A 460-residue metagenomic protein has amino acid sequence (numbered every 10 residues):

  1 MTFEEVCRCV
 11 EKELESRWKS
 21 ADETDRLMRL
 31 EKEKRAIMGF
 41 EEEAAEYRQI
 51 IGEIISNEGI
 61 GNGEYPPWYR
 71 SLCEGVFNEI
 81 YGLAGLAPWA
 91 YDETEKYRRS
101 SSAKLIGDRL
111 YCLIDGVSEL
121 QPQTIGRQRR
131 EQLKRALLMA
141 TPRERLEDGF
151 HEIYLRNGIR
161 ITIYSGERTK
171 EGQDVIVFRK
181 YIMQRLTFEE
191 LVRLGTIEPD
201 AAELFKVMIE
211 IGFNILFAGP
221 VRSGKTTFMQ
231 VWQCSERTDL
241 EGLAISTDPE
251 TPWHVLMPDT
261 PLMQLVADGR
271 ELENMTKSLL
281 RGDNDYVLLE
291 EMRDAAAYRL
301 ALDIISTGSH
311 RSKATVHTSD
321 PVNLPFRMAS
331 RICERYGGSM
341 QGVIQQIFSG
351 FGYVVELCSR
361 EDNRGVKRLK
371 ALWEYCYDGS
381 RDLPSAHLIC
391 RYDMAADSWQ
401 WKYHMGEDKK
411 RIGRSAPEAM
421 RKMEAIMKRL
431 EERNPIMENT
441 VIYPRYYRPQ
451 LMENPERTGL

Functional and structural regions predicted by a protein language model:
M1-E144: N-terminal accessory targeting/assembly segments
R99-I211: P-loop NTP-binding catalytic core
I163, F205, T247, V287 (+1 more regions): Conserved RecA-like P-loop NTPase ATPase core
E167-F188, G224-P249, Y447-G459: An exposure/low-complexity boundary signal
E189-Q264: Phosphate-binding glycine-rich loops and their immediate beta-loop-alpha structural context
V231-F348, L357-S359: Switch/coupling sub-region of P-loop NTPases
V343-G379: Phosphate-binding/switch region of NTP-binding enzymes
R368-L460: NTP-binding/hydrolysis catalytic cores, primarily Walker-type P-loop NTPases
